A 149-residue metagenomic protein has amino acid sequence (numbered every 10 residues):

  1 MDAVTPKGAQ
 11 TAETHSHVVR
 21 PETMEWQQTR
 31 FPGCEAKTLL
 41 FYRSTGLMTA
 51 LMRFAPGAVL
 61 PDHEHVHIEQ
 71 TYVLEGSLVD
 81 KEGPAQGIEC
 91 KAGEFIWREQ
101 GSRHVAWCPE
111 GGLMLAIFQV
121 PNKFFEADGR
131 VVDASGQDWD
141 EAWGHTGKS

Functional and structural regions predicted by a protein language model:
M1-G46, R130-S149: A short, N-terminal "cap"/entry segment at the start of jelly-roll beta-barrel domains of the cupin/DSBH fold
C34-T38, T45-H65, E89, E99-G101: Conserved short histidine dyad/triad with adjacent acidic residue
P56, H65-G83: Glycine- and acidic-residue-biased ligand/ion/polar-headgroup-sensing regions
V59-L60, G76-E82, F95, N122: Short beta-strand segments in beta-sandwich/barrel cores
E82-R103: Short acidic-glycine-tyrosine-enriched beta hairpin
Q100-F124: Ligand-binding loop in jelly-roll beta-barrel domains
F125-G129: Short, charged, solvent-exposed linker or helix-capping segments at domain edges/interfaces that act as flexible hinges
